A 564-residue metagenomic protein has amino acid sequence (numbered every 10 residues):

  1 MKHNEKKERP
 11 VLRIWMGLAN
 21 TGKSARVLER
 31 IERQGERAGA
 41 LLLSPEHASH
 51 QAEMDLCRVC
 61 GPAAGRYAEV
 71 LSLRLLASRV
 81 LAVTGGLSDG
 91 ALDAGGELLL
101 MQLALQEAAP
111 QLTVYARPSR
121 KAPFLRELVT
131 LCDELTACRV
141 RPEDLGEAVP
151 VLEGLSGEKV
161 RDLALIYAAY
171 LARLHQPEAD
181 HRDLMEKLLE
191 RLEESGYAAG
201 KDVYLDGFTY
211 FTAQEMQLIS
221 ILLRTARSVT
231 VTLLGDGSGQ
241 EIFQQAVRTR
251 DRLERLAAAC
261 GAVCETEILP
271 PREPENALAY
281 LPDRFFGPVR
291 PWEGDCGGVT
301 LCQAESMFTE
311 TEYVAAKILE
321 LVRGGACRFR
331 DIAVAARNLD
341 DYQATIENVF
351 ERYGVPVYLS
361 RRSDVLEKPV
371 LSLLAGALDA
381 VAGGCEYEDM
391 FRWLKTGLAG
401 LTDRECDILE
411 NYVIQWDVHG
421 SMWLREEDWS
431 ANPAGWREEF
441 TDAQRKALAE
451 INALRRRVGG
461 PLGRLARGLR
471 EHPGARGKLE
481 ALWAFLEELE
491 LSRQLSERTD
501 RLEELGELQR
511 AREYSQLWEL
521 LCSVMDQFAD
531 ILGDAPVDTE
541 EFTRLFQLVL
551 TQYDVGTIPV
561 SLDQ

Functional and structural regions predicted by a protein language model:
K2-Q564: Polyanion-engaging groove/track-forming segments
